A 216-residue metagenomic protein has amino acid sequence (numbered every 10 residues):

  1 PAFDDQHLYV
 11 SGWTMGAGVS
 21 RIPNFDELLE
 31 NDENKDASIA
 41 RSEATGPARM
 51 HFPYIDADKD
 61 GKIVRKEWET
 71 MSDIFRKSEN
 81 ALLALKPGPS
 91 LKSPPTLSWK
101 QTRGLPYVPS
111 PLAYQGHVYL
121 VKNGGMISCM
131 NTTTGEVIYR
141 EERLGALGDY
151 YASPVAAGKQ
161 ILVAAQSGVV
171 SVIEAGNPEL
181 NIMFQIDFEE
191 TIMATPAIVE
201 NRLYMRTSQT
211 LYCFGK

Functional and structural regions predicted by a protein language model:
P1-K216: Noncatalytic, solvent-exposed loop/strand surfaces of beta-propeller-type extracellular/periplasmic domains
